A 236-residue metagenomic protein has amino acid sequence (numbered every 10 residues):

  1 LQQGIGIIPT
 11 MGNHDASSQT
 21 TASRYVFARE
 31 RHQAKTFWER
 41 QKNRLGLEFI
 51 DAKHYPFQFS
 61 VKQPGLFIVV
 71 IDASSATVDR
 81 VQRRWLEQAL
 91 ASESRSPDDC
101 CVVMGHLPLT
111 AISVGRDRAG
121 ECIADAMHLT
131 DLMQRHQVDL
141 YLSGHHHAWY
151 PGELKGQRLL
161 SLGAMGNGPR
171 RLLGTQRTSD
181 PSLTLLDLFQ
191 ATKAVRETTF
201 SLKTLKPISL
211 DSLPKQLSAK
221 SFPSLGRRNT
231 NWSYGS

Functional and structural regions predicted by a protein language model:
L1-D98, G120, D125-L140, L154-S161 (+3 more regions): Extended active-site neighborhood of metal-dependent phosphoesterases/phosphodiesterases
G12-N13, H106, G144-H145: Active-site glycine-centered loops adjacent to acidic/histidine catalytic or metal-binding residues that shape
D15, L109, A148: Short active-site segment of divalent metal-dependent hydrolases/proteases that encodes the spacing between
S17-Q19, A111-V114: A short acidic, helix-capping loop that chelates divalent metal ions and anchors anionic groups
G65, G105-L109, G163: Short, small-residue-rich loop/turn micro-motifs
E93-S113: Short acidic, glycine-rich surface-loop motifs adjacent to enzyme active sites
W149-G235: Binuclear metal-dependent phosphoesterase catalytic core
